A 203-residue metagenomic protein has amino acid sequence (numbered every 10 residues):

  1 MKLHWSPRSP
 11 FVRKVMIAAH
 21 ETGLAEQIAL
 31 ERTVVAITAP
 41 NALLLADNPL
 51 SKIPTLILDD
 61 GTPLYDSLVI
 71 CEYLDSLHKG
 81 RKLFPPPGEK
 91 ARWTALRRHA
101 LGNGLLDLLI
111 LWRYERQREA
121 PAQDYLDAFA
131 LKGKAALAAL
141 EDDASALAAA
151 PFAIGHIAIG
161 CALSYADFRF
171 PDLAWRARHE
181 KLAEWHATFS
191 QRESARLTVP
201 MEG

Functional and structural regions predicted by a protein language model:
M1-D124: GST-like domain detector, emphasizing the conserved glutathione-binding G-site in the N-terminal thioredoxin-like
I28, R81-P86, A149, A174-R176 (+1 more regions): Short, hydrophobic secondary-structure boundary micro-motifs
C71, D75, L96-H99, L137 (+2 more regions): Non-transmembrane alpha-helical segments in soluble domains of secreted/periplasmic/extracellular proteins
D75-K79, Y114, D167, P171 (+2 more regions): Hydrophobic/aromatic-lined pockets within catalytic cores
G102-E184: GST-like fold's C-terminal all-alpha helical module
A177-P200: C-terminal end-helix/capping segment
